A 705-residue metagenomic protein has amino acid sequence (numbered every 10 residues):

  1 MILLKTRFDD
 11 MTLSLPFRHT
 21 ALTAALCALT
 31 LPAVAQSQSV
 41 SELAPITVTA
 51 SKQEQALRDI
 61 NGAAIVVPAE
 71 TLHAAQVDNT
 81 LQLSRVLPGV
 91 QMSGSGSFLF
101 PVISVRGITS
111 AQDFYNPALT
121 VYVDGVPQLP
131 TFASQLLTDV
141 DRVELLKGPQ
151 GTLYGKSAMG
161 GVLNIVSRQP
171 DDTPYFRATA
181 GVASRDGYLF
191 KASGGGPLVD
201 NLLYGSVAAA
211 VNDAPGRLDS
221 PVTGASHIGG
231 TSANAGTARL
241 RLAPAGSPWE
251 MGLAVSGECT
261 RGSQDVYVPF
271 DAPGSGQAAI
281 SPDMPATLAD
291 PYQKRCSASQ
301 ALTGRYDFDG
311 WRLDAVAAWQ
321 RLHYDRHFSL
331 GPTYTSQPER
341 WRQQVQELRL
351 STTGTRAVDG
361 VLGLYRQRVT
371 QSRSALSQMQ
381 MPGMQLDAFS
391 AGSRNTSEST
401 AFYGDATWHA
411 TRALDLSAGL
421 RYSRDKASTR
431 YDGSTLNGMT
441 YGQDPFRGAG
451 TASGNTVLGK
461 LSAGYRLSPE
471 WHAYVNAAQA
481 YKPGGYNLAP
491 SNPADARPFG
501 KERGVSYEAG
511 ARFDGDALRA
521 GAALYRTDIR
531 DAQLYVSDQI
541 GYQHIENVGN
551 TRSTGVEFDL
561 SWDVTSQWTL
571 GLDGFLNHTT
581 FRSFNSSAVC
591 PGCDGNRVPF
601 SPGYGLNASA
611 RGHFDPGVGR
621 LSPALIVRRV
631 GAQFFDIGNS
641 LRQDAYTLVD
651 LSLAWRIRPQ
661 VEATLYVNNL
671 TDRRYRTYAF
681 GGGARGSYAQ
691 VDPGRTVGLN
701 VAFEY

Functional and structural regions predicted by a protein language model:
T80-L83, V102-R106, R142-L145, S157-T179 (+1 more regions): N-terminal periplasmic accessory domains that precede and gate Gram-negative outer-membrane beta-barrel machines
S110, G125-P149: Short acidic/polar hinge/loop motifs at secondary-structure boundaries that mediate gating or recognition
Y175-R177, V182-A214, L218, V222-S263 (+7 more regions): Transmembrane beta-barrel wall of Gram-negative outer-membrane proteins
L240-A243, L350-T353, A357-V361, Y365 (+3 more regions): Structural signature of Gram-negative outer-membrane beta-barrels, strongest in the C-terminal barrel of TonB-dependent
C259-G274, Q367-Q385, G433-M439, Y465-E508 (+5 more regions): Surface-exposed extracellular loop regions of Gram-negative outer-membrane beta-barrel proteins, predominantly
A301-F328, R466, H472-K482, G500-D563 (+2 more regions): Membrane-embedded beta-barrel scaffold of Gram-negative outer-membrane proteins
V361, R412-L416, R526-D528, N547-I637 (+1 more regions): Gram-negative outer-membrane beta-barrel transporters
L570, R629-D636, A654-Y705: C-terminal beta-signal and adjacent terminal beta-strands/loops of Gram-negative outer-membrane beta-barrel proteins
